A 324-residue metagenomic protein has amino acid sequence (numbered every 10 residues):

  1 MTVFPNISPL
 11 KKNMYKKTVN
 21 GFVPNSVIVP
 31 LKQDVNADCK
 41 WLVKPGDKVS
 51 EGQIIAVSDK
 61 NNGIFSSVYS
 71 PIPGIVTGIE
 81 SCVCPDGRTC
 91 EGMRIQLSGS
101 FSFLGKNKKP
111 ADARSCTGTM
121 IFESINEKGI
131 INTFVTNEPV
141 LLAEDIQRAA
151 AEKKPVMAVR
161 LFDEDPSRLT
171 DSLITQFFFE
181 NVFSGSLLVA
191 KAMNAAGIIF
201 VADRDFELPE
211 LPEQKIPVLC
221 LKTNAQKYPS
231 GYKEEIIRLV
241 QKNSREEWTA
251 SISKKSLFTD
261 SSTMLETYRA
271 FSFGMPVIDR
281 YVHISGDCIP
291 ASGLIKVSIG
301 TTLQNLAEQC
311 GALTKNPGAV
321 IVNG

Functional and structural regions predicted by a protein language model:
M1-L42, V57, L221: N-terminal, Lys/Arg-enriched amphipathic/low-complexity engagement segments that precede the first folded domain
M1-V19, G78, S244-S256, T263: Extended boundary segments
Q33-A37, V49-G52, N61-G78: Generic structural motif
S50-F65, E80-V83, C90-L97: Short hydrophobic beta/alpha edge segments that flank linear recognition/processing sites
V83-Q147, A151: Acidic low-complexity segments
F103, V156-D171: Gly-rich Lys/Arg/Thr-decorated short loops/hinges at beta-loop-alpha junctions or inter-strand turns that position
V135, R148-A151, A196-L303, Q309-N316 (+1 more regions): Hydrophobic alpha-helical positions that pack around
Q176-A192: Histidine-anchored nucleotide/phosphate-binding helix
